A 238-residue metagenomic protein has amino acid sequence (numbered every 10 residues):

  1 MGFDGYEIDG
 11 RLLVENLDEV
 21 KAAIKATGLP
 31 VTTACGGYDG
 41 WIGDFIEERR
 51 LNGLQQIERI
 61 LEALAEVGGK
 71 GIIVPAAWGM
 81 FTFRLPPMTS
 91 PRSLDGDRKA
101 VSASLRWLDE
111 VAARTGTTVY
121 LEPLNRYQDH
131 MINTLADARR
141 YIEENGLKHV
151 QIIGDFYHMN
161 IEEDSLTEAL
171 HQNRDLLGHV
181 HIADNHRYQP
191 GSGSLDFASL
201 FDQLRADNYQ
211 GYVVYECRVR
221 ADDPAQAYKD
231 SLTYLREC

Functional and structural regions predicted by a protein language model:
M1-E66, K70, D95-S102, R106 (+6 more regions): N-terminal pre-domain/capping segments
D4-Y6, D44-I46, R92-L94, L124 (+2 more regions): A short, structure-level motif marking secondary-structure boundaries and short turns
E7, E122, Q128, E162 (+1 more regions): Acidic-residue sensor for enzyme active/binding pockets
E7, T33, I73, Y120 (+2 more regions): Conserved beta-strand positions in the central sheet of alpha/beta enzyme cores
L12, G37-G40, W78-M80, P123-Y127 (+3 more regions): Active-site-proximal loop/turn and secondary-structure-junction residues that shape catalytic pockets, frequently
N16, T82, D129, P190 (+1 more regions): Glycine/Thr-rich phosphate-binding loops of Rossmann-like dinucleotide-binding domains
E47-Q151: Active-site acidic/histidine proton-transfer and metal-coordination neighborhood in alpha/beta enzyme cores
G68-K70, R106, I132-G154, H158-C238: Histidine-acidic metal/acid-base catalytic patches
